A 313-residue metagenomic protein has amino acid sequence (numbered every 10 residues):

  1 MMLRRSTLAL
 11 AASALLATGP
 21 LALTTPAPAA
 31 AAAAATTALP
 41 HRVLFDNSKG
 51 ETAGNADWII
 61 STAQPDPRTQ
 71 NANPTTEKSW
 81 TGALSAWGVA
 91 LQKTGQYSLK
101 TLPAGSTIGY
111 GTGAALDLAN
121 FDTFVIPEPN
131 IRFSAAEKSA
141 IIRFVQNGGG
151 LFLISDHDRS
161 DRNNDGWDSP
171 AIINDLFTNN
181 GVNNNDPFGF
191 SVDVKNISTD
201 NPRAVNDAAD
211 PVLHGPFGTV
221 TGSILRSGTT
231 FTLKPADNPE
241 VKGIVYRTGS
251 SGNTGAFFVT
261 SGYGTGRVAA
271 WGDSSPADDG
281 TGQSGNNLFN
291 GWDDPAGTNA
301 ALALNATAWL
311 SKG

Functional and structural regions predicted by a protein language model:
M1-A11: Bacterial N-terminal signal peptides that target proteins for export
A17-T36: C-terminal region of N-terminal signal peptides and the immediate post-cleavage residues of exported proteins
A34-G313: Short, surface-exposed patches at the edges or C-terminal ends of soluble domains, predominantly
